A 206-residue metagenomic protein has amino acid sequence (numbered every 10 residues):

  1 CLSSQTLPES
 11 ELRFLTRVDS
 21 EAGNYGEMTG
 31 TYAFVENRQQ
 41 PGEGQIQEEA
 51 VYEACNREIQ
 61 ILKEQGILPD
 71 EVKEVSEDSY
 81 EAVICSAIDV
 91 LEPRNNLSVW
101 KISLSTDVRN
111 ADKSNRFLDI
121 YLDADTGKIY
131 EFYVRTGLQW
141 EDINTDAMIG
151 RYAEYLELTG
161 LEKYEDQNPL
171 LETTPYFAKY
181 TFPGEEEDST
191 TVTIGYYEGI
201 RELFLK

Functional and structural regions predicted by a protein language model:
C1-K206: Long, terminal "pre-/pro-" and other extracytoplasmic accessory regions that lie outside the mature folded/catalytic
